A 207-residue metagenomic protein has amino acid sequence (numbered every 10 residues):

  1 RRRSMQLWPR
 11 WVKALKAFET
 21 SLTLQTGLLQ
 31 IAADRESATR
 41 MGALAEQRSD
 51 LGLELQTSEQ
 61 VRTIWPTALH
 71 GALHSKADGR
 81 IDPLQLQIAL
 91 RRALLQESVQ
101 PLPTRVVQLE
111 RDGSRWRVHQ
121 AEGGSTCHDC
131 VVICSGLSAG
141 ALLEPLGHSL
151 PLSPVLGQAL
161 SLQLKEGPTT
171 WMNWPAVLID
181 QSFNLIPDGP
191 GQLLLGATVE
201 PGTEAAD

Functional and structural regions predicted by a protein language model:
R1-M5, G79, P83, Q87 (+1 more regions): Generic structural signal for well-ordered, non-membrane alpha-helical segments in soluble metabolic enzymes
R1-Q60, I64: Dinucleotide-binding Rossmann-like beta1-alpha1 core, especially the glycine-rich loop that anchors the ADP
W11, E19-L24, C130, S135-D207: Active-site substrate-recognition segment that forms the wall of the catalytic cavity or substrate channel
E19-Q30, E54-E97, T198-G202: Helix-loop-beta segment of a Rossmann-like dinucleotide-binding subdomain
I31, L109, V118, N184-P187: A structural signal for short hydrophobic beta-strand segments in well-ordered beta-sheet cores
E36, R111-S114, P190-G191: Short strand-connecting beta-turns/loops that link adjacent beta-strands
L44-E46, R115-R117, P145-S149: Short, glycine/charged-enriched secondary-structure capping and boundary segments
L73-E122, T126, C130, C134 (+1 more regions): Helical element adjacent to the flavin cofactor pocket in flavoenzyme catalytic cores
